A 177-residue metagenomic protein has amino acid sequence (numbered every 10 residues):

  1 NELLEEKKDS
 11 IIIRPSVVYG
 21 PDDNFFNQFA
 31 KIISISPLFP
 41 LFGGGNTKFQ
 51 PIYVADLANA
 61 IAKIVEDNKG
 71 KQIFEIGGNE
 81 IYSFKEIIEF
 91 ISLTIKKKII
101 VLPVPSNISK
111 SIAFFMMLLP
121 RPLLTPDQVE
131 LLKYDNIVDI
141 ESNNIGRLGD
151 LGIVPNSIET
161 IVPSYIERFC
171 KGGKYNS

Functional and structural regions predicted by a protein language model:
N1-R14, P21-F29: Active-site Tyr-X1-5-Lys
P21-F26, G43-E66, Q72-E75: Substrate-positioning beta->alpha
A30-F42: A short C-terminal helix-loop "cap" of Rossmann-like NAD(P)-dependent dehydrogenase/epimerase domains
F42-T47, F74-I81, S92-K96, P103-V104 (+1 more regions): Glycine-rich Rossmann NAD(P)(H)-binding loop
F49-A55, Y82, I153-N156: Residue-level signal for the nucleotide or nucleotide-sugar donor/cofactor binding architecture
L57, I61, I76, I87 (+1 more regions): Non-catalytic, hydrophobic alpha-helical segments
I64-G78, K97-L102, P126-V129: Core catalytic loop region at the nicotinamide-binding pocket of NAD(P)H-dependent oxidoreductases
N107-N176: A hydrophobic C-terminal alpha-helical subdomain
